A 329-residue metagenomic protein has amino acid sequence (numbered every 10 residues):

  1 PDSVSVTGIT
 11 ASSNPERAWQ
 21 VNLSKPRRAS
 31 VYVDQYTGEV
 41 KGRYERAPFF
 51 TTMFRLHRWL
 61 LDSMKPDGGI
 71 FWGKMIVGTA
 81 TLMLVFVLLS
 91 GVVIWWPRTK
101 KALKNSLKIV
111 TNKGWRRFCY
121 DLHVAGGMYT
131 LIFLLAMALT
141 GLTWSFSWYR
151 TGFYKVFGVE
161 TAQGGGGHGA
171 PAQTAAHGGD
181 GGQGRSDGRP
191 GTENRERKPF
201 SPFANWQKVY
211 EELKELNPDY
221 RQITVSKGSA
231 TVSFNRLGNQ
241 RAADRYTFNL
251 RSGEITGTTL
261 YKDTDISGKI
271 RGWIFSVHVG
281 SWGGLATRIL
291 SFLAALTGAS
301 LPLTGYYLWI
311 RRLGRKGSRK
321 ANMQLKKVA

Functional and structural regions predicted by a protein language model:
P1-A329: Conserved histidines in hydrophobic membrane contexts and catalytic metal-binding motifs
